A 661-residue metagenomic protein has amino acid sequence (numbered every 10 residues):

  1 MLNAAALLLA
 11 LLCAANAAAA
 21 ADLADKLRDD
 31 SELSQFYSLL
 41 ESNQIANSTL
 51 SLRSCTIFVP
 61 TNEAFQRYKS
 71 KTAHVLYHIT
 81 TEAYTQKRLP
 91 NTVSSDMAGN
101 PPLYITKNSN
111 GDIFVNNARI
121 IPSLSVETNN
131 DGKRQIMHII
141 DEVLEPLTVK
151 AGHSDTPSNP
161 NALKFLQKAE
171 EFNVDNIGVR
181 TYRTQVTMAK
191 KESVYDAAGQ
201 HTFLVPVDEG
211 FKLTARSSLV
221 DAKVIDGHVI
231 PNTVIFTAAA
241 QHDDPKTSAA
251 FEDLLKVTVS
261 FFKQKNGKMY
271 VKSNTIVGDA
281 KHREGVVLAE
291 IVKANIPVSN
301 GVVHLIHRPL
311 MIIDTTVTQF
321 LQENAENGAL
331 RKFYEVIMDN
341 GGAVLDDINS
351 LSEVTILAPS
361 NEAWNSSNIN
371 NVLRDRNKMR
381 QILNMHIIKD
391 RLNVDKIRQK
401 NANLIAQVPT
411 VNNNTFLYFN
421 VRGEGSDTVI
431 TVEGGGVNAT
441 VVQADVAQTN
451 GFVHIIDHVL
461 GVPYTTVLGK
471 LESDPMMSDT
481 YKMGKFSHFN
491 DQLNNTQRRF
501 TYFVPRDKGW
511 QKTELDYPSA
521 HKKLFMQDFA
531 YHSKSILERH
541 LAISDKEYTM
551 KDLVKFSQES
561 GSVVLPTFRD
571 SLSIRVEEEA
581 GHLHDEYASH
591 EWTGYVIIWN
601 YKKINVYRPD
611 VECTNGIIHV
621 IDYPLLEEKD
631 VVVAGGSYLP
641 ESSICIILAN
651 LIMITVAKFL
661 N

Functional and structural regions predicted by a protein language model:
L2-A5, A10-N661: Mature, structured domains of secreted/extracytosolic soluble proteins
